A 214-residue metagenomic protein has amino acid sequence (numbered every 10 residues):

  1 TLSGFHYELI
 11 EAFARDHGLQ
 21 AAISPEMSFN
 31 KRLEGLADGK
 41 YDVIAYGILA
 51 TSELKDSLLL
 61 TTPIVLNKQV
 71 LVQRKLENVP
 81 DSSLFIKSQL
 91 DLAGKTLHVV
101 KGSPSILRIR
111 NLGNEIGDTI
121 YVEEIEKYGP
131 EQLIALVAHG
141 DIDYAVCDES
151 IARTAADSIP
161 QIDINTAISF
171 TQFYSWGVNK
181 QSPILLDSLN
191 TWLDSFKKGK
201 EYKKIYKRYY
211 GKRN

Functional and structural regions predicted by a protein language model:
T1-D56, V122-K127: Extracytoplasmic small-molecule ligand-binding "clamshell" domains of the periplasmic binding protein/Venus flytrap
L2, G94-G102: Short beta-strand->loop
I10-Q20, S105-K127, D157-S158, K207: Ligand-binding cleft/hinge of the Venus flytrap
F13, L36-A37, L71, L92 (+3 more regions): Hydrophobic residues within well-ordered alpha-helices
N30, E34, Y46-S57, R108-E115 (+1 more regions): A ligand-binding cleft/hinge motif common to bilobed small-molecule-binding domains
V65-Q73, N78-V79, E126, P130-E131 (+2 more regions): Periplasmic-binding protein-like
K75-L97: Flexible hinge/capping segments at coil-to-helix
L193-Y209: Periplasmic-binding protein-like
